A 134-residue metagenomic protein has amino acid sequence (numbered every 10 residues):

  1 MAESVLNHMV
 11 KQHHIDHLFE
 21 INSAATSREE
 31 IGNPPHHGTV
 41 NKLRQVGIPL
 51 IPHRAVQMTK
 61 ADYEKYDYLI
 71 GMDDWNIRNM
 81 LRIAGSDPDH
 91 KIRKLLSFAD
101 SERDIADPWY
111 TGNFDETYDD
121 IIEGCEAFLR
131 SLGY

Functional and structural regions predicted by a protein language model:
M1-A2, G47-L50, G71-W75, A84-G85: A short linear-motif detector with a strong N-terminal bias
M1-K65, R130-Y134: Conserved active-site segments centered on acidic
I15, P34, G71-M72, P108: Short alpha-helix boundary/capping motifs
Y68, D74-Y134: Phosphate-binding/catalytic loops
